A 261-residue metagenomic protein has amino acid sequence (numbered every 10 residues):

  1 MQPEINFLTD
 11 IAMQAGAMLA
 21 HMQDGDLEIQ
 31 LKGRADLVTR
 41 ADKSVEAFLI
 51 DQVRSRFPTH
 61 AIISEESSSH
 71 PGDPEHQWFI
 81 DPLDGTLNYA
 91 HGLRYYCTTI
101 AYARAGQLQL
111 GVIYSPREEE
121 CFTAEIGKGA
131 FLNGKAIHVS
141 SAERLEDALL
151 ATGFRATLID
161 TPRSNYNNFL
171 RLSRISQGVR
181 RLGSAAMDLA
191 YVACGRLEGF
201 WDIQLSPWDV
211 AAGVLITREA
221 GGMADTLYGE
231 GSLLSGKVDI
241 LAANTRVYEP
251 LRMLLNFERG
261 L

Functional and structural regions predicted by a protein language model:
M1-D10, N167-R174, M187-L261: Oxyanion/phosphate-interacting regions
M1-L83, R246, L261: N-terminal subdomain of lithium-sensitive/metallo-dependent phosphomonoesterases centered on the IMPase/IPPase/PAP
M18, T59-A61, G178, E198 (+1 more regions): Residue-level detector of anion-binding/catalytic polar loops
L19, D42, V53, T86 (+6 more regions): Residue-level signal for inorganic ion chemistry
K32, E65, L182-S184, L227: Conserved beta-strand termini and adjacent loop/short-helix elements that scaffold enzyme active sites in alpha/beta
K43, A47, E66, P82-G85 (+5 more regions): Generic detector of well-ordered alpha-helical packing
Q77-E118: Glycine-rich active-site/cofactor-binding loop and its immediate structural neighborhood
A101-L189, G236-L261: Acidic beta-strand-loop-alpha-helix segment within the catalytic core of divalent metal-dependent phosphate-processing
